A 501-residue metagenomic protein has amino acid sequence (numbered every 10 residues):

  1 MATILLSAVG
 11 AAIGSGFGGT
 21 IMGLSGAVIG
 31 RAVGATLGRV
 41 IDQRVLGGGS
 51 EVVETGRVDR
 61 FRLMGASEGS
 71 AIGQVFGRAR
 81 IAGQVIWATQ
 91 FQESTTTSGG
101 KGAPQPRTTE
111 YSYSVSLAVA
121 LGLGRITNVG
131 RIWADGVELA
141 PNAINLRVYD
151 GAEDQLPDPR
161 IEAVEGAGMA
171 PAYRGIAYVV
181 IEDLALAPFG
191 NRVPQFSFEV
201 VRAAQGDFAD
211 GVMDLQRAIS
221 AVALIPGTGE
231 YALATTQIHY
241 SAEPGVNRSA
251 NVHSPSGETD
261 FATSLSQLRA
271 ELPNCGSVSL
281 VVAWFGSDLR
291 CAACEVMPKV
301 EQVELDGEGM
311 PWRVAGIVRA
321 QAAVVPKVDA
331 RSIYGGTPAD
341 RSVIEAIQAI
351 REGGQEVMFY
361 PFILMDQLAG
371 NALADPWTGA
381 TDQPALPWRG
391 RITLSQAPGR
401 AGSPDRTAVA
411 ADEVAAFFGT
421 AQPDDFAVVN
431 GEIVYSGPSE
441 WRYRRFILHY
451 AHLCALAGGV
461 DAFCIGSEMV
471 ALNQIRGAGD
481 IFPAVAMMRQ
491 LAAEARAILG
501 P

Functional and structural regions predicted by a protein language model:
M1-R31: Short hydrophobic membrane-inserting alpha-helices and related fusion/pore-forming segments
I4-L5, S25-A234, E243-A250: Polar, S/T/G-rich
V28, A32, T36, D260-T263 (+6 more regions): Extracytoplasmic/secreted proteins, especially bacterial periplasmic and envelope-associated proteins
R107-L123, G245-P273, P326-V343, R444-R445: Short linear interaction motifs
Y113-V115, A120-A143, Y149, P255-L305 (+1 more regions): Short, solvent-exposed linear motifs at loop/edge-of-secondary-structure regions
R131, G136, A204-F208, S241-N247 (+4 more regions): Subunit-assembly interface segments of extracellular/virion macromolecular structures
S220-S241, G276-G477, L491: Substrate-binding cleft and catalytic face of glycoside hydrolase catalytic domains, especially the flexible beta-alpha
Q474-P501: Extracellular glycoside hydrolase catalytic/binding regions
